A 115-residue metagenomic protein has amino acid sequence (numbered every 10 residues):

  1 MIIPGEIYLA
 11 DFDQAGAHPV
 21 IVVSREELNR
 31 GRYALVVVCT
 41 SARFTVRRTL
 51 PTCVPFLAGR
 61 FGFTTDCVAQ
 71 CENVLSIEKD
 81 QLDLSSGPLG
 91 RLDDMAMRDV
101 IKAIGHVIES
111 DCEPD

Functional and structural regions predicted by a protein language model:
M1-D115: Conserved functional hotspots at enzyme active or ligand-binding sites that engage polyanionic ligands
